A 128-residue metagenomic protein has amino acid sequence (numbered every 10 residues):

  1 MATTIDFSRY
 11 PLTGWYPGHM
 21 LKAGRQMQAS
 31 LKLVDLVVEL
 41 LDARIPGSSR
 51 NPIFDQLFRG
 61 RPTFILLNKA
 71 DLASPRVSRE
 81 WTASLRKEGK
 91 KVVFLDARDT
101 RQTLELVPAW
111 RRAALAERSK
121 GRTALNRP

Functional and structural regions predicted by a protein language model:
M1-F58: N-terminal accessory targeting/assembly segments
D6, K69-A70: Short, solvent-exposed coil/turn linker segments
G14, N68-K69: Short, contiguous strand/loop micro-motifs
R50-N68, S74: P-loop/Walker A phosphate-binding loop and immediately adjacent motor/lid segment at beta-alpha junctions
F64, A70-P128: Canonical P-loop GTPase G-domain recognition
